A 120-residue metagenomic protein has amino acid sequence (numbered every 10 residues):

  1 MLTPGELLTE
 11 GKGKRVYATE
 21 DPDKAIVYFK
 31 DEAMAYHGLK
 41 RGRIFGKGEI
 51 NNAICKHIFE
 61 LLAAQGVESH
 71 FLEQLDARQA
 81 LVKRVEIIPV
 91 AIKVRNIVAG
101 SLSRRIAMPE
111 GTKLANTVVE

Functional and structural regions predicted by a protein language model:
M1-E120: Active-site loop/lid in soluble adenylation, ligation, and acyl-transfer enzymes
